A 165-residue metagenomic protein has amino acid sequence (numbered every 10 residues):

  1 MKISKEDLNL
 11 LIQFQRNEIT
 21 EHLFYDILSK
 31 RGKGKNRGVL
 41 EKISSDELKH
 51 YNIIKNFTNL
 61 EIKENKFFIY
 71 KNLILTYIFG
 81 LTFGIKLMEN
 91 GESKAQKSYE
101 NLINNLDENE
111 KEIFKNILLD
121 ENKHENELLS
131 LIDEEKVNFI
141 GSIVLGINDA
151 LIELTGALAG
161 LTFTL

Functional and structural regions predicted by a protein language model:
M1-A159, F163: Non-heme di-metal
